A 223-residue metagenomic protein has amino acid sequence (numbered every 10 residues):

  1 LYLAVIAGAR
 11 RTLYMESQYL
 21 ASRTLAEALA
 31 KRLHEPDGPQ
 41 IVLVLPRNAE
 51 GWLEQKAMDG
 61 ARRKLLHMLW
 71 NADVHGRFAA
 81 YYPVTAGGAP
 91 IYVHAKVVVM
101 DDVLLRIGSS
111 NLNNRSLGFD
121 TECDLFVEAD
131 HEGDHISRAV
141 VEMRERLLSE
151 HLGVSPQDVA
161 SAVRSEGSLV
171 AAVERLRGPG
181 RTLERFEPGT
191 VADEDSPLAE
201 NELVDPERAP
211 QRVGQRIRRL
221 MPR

Functional and structural regions predicted by a protein language model:
L1-Y2, P39: Short hydrophobic/aromatic-rich motifs at helix boundaries and adjacent loops
L3-R10: Secondary-structure "cap/kink" motif recognition
A7, M15-E16: Histidine- and aromatic-rich segments of cupredoxin/plastocyanin-like copper-binding domains
T12, Y19, R23-R223: PLD/PLD-like phosphodiesterase catalytic module centered on the HKD motif
